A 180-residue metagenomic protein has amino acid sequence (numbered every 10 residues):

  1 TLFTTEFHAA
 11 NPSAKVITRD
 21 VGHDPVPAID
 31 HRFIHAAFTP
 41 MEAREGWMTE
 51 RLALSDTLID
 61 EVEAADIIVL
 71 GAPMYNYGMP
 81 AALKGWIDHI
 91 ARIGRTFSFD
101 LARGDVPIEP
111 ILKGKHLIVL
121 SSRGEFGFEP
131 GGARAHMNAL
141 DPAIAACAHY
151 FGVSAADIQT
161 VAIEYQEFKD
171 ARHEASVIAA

Functional and structural regions predicted by a protein language model:
T1-A72, Y77-I87, A91-R95: N-terminal beta1-alpha1-beta2 submodule of the flavodoxin-like/Rossmannoid cofactor-binding fold
H8-N11, E61-D66, K115, C147-D157: A structural motif corresponding to the C-terminal end of an alpha-helix and its immediate exit/capping segment
I17-R19, V69, H116-L120, Q159-V161: Hydrophobic/aromatic beta-strand patches that form the interior of the parallel beta-sheet core in alpha/beta enzyme
P25, F126, E167: Flexible, glycine-rich phosphate/dinucleotide-binding loops and adjacent beta-alpha linkers at cofactor/substrate
M74, R123, E164: Residue-level signal for short, function-critical loop segments
I93-S98, K113, S154-A156: Short, structured loop/turn "capping" segments at alpha-beta junctions
F99-H149: Short, glycine-/small-residue-rich phosphate/pyrophosphate-handling segment
P130-A180: Glycine-rich phosphate/pyrophosphate-binding loop and the adjoining helix
